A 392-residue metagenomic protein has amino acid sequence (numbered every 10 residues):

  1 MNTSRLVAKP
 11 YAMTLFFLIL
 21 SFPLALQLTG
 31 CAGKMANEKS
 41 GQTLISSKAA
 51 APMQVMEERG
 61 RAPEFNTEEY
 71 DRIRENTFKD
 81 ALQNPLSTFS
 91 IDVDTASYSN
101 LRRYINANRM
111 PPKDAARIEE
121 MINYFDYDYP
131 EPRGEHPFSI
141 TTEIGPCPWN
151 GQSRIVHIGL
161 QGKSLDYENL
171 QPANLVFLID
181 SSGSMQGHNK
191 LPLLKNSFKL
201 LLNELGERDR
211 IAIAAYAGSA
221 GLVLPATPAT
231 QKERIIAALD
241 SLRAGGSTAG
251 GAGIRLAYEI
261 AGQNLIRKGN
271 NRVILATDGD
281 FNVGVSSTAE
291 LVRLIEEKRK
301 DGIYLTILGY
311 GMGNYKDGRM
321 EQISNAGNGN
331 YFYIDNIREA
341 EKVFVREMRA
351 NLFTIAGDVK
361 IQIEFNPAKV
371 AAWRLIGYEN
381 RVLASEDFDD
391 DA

Functional and structural regions predicted by a protein language model:
M1-P137, P148, V156, A289 (+3 more regions): Pro/Ser/Thr/Gly-rich intrinsically disordered low-complexity regions
R5, T14, K199, A212 (+1 more regions): Low-complexity, compositionally biased segments
A32-N37, I140-K360: Exposed acidic/Ser/Thr-rich ligand/metal-binding surfaces
L308, D387-A392: Long hydrophobic segments that form regular secondary structure
